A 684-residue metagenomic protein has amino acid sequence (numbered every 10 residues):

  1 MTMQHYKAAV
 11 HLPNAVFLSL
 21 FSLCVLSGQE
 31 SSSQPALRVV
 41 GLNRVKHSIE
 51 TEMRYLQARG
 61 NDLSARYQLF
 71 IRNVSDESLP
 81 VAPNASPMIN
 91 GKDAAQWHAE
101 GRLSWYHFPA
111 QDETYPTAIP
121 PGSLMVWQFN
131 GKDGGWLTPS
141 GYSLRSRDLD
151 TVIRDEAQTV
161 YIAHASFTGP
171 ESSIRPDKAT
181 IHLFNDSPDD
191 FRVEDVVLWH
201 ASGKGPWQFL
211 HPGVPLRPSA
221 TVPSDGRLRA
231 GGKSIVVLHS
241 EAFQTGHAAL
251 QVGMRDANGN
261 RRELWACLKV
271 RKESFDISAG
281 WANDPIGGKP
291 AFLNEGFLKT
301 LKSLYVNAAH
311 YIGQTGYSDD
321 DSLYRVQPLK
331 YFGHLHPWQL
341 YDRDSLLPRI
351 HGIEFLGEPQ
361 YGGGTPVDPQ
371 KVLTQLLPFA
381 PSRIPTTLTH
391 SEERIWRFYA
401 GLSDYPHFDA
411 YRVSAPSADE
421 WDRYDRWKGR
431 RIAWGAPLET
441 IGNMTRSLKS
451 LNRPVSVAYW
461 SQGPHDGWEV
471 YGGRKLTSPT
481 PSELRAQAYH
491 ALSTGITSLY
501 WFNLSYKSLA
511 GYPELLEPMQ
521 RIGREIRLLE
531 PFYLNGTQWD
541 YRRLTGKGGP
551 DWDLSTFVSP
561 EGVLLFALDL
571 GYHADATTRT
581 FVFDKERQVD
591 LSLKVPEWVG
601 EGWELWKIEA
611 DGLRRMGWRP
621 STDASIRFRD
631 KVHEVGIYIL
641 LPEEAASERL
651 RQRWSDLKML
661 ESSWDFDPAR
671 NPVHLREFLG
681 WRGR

Functional and structural regions predicted by a protein language model:
M1-V10: N-terminal secretory signal peptides that target proteins for export/translocation
P13-V25: Bacterial N-terminal signal peptides
L26-S33: Boundary at the C-terminal end of the N-terminal hydrophobic targeting segment
A36, G41-K92, P109-T114, P121-G122 (+7 more regions): Glycan-processing catalytic domains of CAZymes
A95-T138, G205-F243, S625-V635: Intrinsically disordered, low-complexity Pro/Gly/Ser/Thr-rich segments with frequent PxxP/GP/PP motifs and embedded
T159-H164, T168: A structural signal for beta-strand and strand-to-loop patches characteristic of beta-rich domains
